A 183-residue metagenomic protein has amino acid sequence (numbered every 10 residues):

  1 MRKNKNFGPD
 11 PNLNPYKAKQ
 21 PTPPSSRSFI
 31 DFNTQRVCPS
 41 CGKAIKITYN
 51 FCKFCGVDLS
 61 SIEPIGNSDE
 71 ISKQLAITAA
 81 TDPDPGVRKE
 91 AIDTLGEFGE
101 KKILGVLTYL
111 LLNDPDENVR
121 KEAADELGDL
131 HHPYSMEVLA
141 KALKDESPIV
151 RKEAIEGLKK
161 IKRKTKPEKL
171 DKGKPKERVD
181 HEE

Functional and structural regions predicted by a protein language model:
R2-P15: Extended, low-complexity, charged intrinsically disordered regions
L13-D69: Long, contiguous interaction/recruitment modules in multidomain scaffold/adaptor proteins
N33-Q35, P64-A79, E100-N113, H132-K144 (+1 more regions): Amphipathic alpha-helical scaffolding segments comprising HEAT/armadillo-like alpha-solenoid repeats
S40-K43, K53-N67, I77, G86-E100 (+4 more regions): Structural detector for internal amphipathic alpha-helices that build alpha-solenoid repeat scaffolds
K46-Y49, D82, D114: Residues at alpha-helix boundaries and short interhelical turns
P83-D84, P115-D116, E146-S147: Short inter-helical turns and helix N-cap capping residues of alpha-solenoid HEAT/ARM repeat scaffolds
